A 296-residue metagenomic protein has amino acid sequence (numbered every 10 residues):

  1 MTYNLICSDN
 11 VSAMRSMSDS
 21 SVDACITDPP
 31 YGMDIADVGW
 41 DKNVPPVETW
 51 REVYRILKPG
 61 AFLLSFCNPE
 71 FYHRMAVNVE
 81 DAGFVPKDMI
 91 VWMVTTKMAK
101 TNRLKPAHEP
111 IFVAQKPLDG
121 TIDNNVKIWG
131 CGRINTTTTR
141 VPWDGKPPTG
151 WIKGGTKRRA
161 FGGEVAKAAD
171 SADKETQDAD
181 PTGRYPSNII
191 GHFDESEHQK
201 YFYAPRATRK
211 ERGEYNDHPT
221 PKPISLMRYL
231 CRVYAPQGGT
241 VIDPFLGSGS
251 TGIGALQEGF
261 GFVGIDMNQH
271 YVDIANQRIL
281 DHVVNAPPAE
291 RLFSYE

Functional and structural regions predicted by a protein language model:
T2-E296: Core catalytic lobe of class I
